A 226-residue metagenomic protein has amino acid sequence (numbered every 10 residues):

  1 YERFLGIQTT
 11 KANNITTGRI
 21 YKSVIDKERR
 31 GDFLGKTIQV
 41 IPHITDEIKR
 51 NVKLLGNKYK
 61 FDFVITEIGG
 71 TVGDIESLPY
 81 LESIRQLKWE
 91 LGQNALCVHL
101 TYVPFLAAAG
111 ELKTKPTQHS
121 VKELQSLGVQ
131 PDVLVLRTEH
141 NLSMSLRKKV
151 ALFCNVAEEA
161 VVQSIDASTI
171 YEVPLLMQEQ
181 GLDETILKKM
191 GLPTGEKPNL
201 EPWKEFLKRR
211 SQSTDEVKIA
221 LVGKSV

Functional and structural regions predicted by a protein language model:
Y1-V226: Flexible phosphate-sensing "switch/lid" loops adjacent to ATP/NTP-binding sites across phosphate-transfer
